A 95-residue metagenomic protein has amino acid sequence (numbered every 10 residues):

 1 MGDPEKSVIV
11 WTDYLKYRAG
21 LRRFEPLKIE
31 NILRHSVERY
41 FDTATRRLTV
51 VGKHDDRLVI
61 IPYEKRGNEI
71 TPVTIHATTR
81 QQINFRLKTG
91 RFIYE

Functional and structural regions predicted by a protein language model:
M1-E95: Ribonuclease/tRNase effector modules and their secretory precursors
